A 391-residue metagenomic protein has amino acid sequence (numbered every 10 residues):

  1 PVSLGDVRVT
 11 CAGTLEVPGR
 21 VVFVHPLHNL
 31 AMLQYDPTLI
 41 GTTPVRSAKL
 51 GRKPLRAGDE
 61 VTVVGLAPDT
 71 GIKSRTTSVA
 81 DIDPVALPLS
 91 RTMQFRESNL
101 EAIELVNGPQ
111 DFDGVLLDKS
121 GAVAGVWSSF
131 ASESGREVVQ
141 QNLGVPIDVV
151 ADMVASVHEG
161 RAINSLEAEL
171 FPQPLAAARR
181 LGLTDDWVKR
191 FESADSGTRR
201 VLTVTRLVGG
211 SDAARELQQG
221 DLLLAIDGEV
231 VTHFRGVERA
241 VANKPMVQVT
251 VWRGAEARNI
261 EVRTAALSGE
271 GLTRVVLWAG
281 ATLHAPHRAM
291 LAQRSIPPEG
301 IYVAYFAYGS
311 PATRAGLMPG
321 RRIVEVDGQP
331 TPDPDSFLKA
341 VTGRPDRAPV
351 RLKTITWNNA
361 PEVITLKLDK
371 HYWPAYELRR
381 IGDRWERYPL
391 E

Functional and structural regions predicted by a protein language model:
P1-K73, N99-A102, V106, V231-F234 (+1 more regions): Conserved active-site neighborhood of the chymotrypsin/trypsin-like protease fold
S3, L15, K73, N99 (+5 more regions): Exposed loop/turn and edge beta-strand positions of beta-sandwich/beta-sheet ligand-binding modules
E16, T70, P88, S132-E133 (+2 more regions): Flexible, glycine-rich phosphate/dinucleotide-binding loops and adjacent beta-alpha linkers at cofactor/substrate
R20, H25, A31-P37, T43 (+6 more regions): C-terminal recognition in membrane/secretory proteostasis and scaffolding
D36-A48, K73-Q140, T205, I301-Y305: Active-site region of chymotrypsin-like
V45-K49, L66, G135-Q141, L224 (+2 more regions): Second-shell loop/turn segments in exported
T76, Q140-L143, E270-R274: Hydrophobic alpha-helical membrane-insertion signals
